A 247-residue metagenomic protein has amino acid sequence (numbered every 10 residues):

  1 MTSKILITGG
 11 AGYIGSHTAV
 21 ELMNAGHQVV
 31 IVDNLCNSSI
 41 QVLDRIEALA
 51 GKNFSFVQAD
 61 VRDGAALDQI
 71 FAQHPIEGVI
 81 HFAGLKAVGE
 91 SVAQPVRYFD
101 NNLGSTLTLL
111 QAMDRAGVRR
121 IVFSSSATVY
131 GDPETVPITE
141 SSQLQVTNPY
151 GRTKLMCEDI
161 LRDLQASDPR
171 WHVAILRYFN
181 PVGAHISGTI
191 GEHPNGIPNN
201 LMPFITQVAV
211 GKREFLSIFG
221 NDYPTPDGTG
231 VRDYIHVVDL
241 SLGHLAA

Functional and structural regions predicted by a protein language model:
M1-A184: N-terminal Rossmann-like NAD(P)+-binding domain of SDR-like oxidoreductases, especially those catalyzing
R162-L245: NAD(P)-dependent short-chain dehydrogenase/reductase
